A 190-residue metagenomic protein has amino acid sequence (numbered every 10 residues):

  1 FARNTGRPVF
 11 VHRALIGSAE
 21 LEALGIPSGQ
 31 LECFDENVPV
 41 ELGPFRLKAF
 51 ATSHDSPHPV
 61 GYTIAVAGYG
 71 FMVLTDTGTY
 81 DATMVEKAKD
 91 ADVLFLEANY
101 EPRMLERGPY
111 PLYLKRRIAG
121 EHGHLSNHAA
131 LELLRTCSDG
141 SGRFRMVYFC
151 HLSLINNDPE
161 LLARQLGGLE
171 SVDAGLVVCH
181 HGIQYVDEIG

Functional and structural regions predicted by a protein language model:
F1-V38: Active-site HxH/HxHxD metal-binding segment of metal-dependent hydrolases
A2-G6, A67-Y69, G142-Y148: Short, surface-exposed connector motifs at secondary-structure boundaries
N4-V9, F71, A174-G175: Short active-site oxyanion
L15-L21, N156-N157, Q184-D187: Short, charged/polar "capping" segments at the starts of alpha-helices and the immediately preceding loops
G25-L31, G43-F45, R143, V172-A174: A short helix-to-beta-strand connector/capping loop
L31-D35, A174-I183: Beta-strand->loop->alpha-helix junctions that form or flank phosphate-binding loops in nucleotide-handling enzymes
D35-V93, D187-G190: Core dinuclear metal-dependent hydrolase active-site scaffold
A82-H180: Cap/insert and terminal regions of metallo-dependent hydrolase folds
